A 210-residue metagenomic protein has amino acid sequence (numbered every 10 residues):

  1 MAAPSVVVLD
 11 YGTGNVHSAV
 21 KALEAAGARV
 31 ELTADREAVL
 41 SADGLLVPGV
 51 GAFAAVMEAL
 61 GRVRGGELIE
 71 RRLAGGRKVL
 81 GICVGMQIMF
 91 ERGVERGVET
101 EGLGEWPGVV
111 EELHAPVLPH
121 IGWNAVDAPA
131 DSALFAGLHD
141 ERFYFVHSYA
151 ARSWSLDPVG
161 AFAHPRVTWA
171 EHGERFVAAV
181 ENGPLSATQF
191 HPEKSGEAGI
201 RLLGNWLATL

Functional and structural regions predicted by a protein language model:
A2-V7, L185: Extreme N-terminal starter segment of soluble prokaryotic enzymes
V7-L9, Y144: Conserved beta-strand elements of the Class I
A42: An anion/phosphate-binding loop that grips the pyrophosphate of nucleotide cofactors and donors
V50-W123: Cysteine-nucleophile active-site neighborhood
E91-A170: Pocket-forming structural segment of enzyme catalytic cores
D140, E181-S186: Beta-strand-turn-beta hairpins that frame and shape the catalytic cleft of phosphate-ester-processing enzymes
W169, E174-E181: Short, surface-exposed beta-strand/loop micro-motifs that present aromatic residues
P184-L210: Acyltransferase
